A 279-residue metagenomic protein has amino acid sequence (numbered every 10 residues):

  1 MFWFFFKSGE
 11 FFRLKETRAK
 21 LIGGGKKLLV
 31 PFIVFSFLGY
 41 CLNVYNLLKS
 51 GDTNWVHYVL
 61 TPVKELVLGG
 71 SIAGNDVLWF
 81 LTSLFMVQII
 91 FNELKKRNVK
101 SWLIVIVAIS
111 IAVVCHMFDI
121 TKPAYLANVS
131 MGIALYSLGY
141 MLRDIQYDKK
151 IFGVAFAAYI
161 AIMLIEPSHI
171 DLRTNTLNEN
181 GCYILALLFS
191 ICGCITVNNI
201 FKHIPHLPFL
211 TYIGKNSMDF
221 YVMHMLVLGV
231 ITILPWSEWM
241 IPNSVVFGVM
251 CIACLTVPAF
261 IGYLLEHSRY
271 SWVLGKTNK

Functional and structural regions predicted by a protein language model:
M1-K279: Alpha-helical transmembrane segments and their immediate juxtamembrane cytosolic regions
